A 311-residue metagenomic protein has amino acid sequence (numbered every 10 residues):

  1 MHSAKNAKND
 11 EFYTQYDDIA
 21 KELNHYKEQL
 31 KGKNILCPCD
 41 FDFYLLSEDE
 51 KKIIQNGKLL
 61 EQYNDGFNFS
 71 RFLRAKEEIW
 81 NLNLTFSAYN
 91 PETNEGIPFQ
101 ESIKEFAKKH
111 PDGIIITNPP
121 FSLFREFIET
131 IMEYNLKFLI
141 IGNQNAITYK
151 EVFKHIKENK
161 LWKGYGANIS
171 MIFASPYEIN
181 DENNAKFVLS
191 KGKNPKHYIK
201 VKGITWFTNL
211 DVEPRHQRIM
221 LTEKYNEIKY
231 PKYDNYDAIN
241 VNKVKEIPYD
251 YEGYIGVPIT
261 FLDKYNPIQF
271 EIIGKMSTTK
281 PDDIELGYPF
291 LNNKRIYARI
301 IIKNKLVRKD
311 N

Functional and structural regions predicted by a protein language model:
M1-N311: Class I S-adenosyl-L-methionine-dependent methyltransferase catalytic core
